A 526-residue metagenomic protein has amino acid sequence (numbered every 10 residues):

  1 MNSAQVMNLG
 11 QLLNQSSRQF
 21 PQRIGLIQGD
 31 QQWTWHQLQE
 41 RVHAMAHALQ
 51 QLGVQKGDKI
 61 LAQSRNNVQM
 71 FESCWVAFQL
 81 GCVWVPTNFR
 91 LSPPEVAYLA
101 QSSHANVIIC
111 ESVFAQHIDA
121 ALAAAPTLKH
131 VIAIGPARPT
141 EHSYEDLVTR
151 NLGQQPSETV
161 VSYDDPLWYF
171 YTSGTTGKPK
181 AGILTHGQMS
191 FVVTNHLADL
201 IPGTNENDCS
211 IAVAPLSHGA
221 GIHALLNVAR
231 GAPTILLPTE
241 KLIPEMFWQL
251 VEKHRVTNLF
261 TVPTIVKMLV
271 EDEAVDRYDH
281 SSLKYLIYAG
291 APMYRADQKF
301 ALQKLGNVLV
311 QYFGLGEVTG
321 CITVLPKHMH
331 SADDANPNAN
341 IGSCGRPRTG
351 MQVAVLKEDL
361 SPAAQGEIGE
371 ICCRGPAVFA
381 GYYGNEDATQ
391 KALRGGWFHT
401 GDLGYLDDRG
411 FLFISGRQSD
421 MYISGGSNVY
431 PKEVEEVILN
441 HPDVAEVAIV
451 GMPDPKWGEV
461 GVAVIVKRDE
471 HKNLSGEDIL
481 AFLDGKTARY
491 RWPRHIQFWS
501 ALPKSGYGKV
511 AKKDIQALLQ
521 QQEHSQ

Functional and structural regions predicted by a protein language model:
Q5, Q31, A46-P94, V213 (+1 more regions): Conserved AMP-binding/adenylate-forming
N14, Q51-L52, Q79-V148, D469: Structural core segment of the AMP-binding/adenylate-forming
Q22, A133, P139, L152-Y171 (+3 more regions): Conserved pre-ATP/AMP-binding loop-to-beta segment of ANL
T34-H36, L167-T194: Conserved AMP-binding A3 loop
L91, I108-C110, L259, G375 (+6 more regions): AMP-binding/adenylate-forming catalytic core of the ANL superfamily
S190-C209, S217-T257, D272: Conserved AMP-binding/adenylation subdomain of ANL enzymes
V256-T261, V270-A339, Q352: Gly/Ser/Thr-rich phosphate-binding loop
R346-G350, D359-K391, V429: Conserved ATP/PPi-binding loop(s) of AMP-dependent carboxylate-activating enzymes
